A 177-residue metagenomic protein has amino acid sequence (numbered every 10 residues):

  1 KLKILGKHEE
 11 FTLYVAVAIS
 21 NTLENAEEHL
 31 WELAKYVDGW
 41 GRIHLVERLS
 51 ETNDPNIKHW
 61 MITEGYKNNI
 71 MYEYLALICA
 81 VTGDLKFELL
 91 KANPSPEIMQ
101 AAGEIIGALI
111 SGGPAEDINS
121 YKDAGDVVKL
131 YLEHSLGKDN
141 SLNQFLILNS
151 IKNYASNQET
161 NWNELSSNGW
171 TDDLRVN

Functional and structural regions predicted by a protein language model:
K1, E24, P55-W60, M71 (+1 more regions): Alpha-helical structural signal with a strong bias for long, charge-/Ser/Thr/Gly-rich, low-complexity C-terminal tracts
K1, T12-E24, E32-L33, I43-T52 (+5 more regions): Structural detector for internal amphipathic alpha-helices that build alpha-solenoid repeat scaffolds
K1-L2, K7-E10, D38, S156-E159 (+1 more regions): Eukaryotic alpha-helical scaffold "rod" segments
L2-K7, E28-K35, H59-I70: HEAT/HEAT-like alpha-solenoid repeats
N25-W31, P55-M61, Y72-E73, P114-S120: Flexible loop/turn segments at the boundaries of HEAT repeats in alpha-solenoid HEAT proteins
A26-H29, W40-R42, K58, D84-F87: Short alpha-helical linear motifs
P55, N69-M71, F87-L89, N93: Long terminal segments
I78-N177: Long internal repeat-built scaffold domains in very large eukaryotic proteins
